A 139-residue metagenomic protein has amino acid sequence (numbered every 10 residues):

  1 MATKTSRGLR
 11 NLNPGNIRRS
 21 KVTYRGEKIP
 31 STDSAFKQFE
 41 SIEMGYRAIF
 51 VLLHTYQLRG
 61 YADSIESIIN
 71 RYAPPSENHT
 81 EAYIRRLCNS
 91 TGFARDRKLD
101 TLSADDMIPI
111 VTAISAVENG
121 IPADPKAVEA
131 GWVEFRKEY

Functional and structural regions predicted by a protein language model:
M1-Y139: Cell-wall polysaccharide-cleaving catalytic domain and substrate-binding groove, primarily in peptidoglycan/chitin
